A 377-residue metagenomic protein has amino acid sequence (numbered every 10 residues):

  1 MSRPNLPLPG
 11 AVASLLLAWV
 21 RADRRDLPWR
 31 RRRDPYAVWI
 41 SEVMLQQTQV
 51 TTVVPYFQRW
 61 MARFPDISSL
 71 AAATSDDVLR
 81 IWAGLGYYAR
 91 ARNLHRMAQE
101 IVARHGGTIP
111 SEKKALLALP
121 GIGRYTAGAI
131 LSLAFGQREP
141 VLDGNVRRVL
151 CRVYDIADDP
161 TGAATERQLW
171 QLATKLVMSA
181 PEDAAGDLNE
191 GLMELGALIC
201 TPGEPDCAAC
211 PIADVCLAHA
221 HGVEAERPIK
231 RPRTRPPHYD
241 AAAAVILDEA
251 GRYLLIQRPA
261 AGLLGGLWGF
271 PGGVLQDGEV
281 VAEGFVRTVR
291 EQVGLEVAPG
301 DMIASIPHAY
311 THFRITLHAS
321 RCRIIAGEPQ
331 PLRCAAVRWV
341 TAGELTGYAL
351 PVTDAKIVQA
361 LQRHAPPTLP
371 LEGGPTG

Functional and structural regions predicted by a protein language model:
R3-L8, A13-H221, G294: Catalytic cores of DNA base-excision repair glycosylases
A209, L255, L317-R321, V337-W339: Conserved hydrophobic/aromatic beta-strand scaffold that supports enzyme active sites
D214, D240-A242, G251, I315-H318 (+1 more regions): Change "...and in nucleic-acid phosphodiester-cleaving endonucleases..." to "...and in nucleic-acid processing enzymes
E224-G269, A298-D301: N-terminal strand-loop-strand
R233-P237, A261, I306-H318: Acidic pyrophosphate-coordinating catalytic loop
F270-A304, T341: The catalytic Nudix box helix
R321-H364: NUDIX/MutT-family hydrolases
P366-G377: Intrinsic disorder/low-complexity segments
